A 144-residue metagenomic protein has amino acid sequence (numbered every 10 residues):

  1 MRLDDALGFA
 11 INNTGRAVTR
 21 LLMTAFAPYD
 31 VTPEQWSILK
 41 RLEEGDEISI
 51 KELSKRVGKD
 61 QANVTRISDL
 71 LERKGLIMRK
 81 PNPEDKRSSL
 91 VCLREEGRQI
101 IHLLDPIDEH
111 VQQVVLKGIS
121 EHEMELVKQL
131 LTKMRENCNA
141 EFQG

Functional and structural regions predicted by a protein language model:
M1-Y29: N-terminal leader segment of winged-helix/HTH proteins
N12, K40-E44, D105: Short, locally clustered residues in the helix-turn-helix/winged-helix DNA-binding domain
A17, L21, S37-K40, Q99: Pre-recognition alpha-helix immediately N-terminal to the DNA-recognition helix within helix-turn-helix or winged-helix
T19, D69-Q129, E136: Charged, amphipathic alpha-helical coiled-coil/dimerization segments
Y29-E34, N63, R94, S120: Short helix-coil-helix linker/hinge
G45-S49: Short capping segments at the starts of secondary-structure elements
I50-K51, A62, D69, S89: Residues within helix-turn-helix
S54: The alpha-helix within a helix-turn-helix
